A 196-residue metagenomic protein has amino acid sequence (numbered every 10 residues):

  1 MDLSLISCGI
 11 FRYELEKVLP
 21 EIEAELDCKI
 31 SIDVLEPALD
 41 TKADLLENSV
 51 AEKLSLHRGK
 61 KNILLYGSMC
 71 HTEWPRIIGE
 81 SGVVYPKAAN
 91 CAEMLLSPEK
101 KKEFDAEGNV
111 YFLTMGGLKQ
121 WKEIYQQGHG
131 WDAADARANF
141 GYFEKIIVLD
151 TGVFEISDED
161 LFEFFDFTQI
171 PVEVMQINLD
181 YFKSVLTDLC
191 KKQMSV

Functional and structural regions predicted by a protein language model:
M1-A24: N-terminal basic/disordered segments at the start of proteins
S7-I10, Y66-S68, L149-V153: Structural motif
A24-K29, H57-K61, E80-Y85, E163-N178: Structural alpha-beta junctions
L26-L46, V174-I177: A short beta-strand-loop structural module common to alpha/beta enzyme folds
N48-R58: Short, well-structured alpha-helical segments in soluble
E73-E123: Long, charge-dense
F104-F162: A conserved mid-domain beta-alpha-beta active-site/ligand-binding segment of alpha/beta enzyme cores
T151-V196: C-terminal, charge/polar-rich interaction regions
